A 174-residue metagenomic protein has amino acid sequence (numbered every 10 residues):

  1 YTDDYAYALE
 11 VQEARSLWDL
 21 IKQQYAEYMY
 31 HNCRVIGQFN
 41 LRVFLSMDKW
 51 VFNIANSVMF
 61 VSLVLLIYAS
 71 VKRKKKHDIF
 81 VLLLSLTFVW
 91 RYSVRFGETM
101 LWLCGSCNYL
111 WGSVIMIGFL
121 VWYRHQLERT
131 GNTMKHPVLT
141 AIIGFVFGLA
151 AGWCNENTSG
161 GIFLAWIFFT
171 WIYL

Functional and structural regions predicted by a protein language model:
Y1-V11, L17, Y28-N40: Extracytoplasmic catalytic/substrate-binding loops of multi-pass membrane glycan-assembly enzymes
A26-W50, I54-S57: Short hydrophobic/aromatic helix or loop-helix immediately within or flanking a transmembrane segment in polytopic
I54-S62, S106-F119, F163-L164: Membrane-embedded alpha-helical segments of multi-pass membrane proteins, especially the transmembrane helices
S57-F80, G118: Transmembrane-helix motifs of polytopic, lipid-linked glycan transferases
F80-R124, N155: Membrane-interface micro-motifs in multi-pass membrane enzymes
M116-L139: Membrane-interface transmembrane helices that cradle and orient dolichyl/undecaprenyl
V138-I162: Membrane-interface alpha helices of multi-pass inner-membrane proteins
G161-L174: Perimembrane helix-loop-helix junctions
